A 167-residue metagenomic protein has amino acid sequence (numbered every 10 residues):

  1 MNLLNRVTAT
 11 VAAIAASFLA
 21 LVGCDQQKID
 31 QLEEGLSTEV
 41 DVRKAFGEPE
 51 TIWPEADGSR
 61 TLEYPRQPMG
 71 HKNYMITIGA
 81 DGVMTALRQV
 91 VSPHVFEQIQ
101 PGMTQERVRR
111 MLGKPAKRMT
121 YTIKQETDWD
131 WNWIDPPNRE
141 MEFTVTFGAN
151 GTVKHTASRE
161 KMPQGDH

Functional and structural regions predicted by a protein language model:
M1-I14: Bacterial N-terminal signal peptides that target proteins for export
K28, E33-V83, Q100-H167: A cross-family detector of function-defining hotspots
R88-Q89, S158: Beta-turn initiation residues at beta-strand->coil junctions
Q89-V91, D128: Well-structured core secondary-structure elements of compact alpha/beta domains
V95-I99: Periplasmic/extracytosolic POTRA-like scaffold domains at the N-termini of outer-membrane and outer-envelope
